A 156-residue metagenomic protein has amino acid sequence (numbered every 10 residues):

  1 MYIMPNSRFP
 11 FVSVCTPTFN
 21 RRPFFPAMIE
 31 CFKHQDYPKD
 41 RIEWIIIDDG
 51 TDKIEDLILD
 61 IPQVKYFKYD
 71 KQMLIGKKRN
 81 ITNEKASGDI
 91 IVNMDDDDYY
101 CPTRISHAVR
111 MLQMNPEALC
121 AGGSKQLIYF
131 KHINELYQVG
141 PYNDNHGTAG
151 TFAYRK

Functional and structural regions predicted by a protein language model:
M1-H34: N-proximal low-complexity "stem/linker" segments adjacent to membrane-targeting elements
I29-E30, G88, C101-M114: Short alpha-helix within the catalytic core of nucleotide-sugar-dependent glycosyltransferases
I29-K68: Acidic donor-binding segment of Leloir-type glycosyltransferases
Y69-A86: Glycine-rich, basic loop-to-helix element that forms the pyrophosphate-binding segment of sugar-nucleotide handling
I91: Short aromatic/hydrophobic "clamp" motif used to bind/position activated sugar donors
D95-Y99: The conserved acidic donor/metal-binding loop of glycosyltransferases
I105-N134: Conserved donor NDP-sugar-binding/catalytic core segment of glycosyltransferases
C120-A121, N134-F152: A recurrent flexible, glycine/aromatic-enriched loop bordering the glycosyltransferase active site that acts as
